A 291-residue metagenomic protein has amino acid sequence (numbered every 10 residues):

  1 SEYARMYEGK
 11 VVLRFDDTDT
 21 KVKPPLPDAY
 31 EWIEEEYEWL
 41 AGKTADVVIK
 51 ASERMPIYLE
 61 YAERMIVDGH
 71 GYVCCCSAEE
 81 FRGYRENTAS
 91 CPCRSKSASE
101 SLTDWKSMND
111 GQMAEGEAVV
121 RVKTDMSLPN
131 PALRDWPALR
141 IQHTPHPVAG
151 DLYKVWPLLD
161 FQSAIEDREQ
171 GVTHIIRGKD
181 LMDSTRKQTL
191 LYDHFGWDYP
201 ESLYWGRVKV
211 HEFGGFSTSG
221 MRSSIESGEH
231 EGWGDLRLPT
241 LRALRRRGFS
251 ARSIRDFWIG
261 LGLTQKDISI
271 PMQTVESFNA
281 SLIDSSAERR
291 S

Functional and structural regions predicted by a protein language model:
S1-E8: Histidine-anchored nucleotide/phosphate-binding helix
E8-G9, G42, H70, W197: Short glycine/serine/threonine/alanine-rich loop segments
G9-L13, A41-G42, A164-V172, G220-M221 (+2 more regions): Short acidic (Asp/Glu) and glycine-rich catalytic loops that position anionic groups and cofactors
R14-K23, V47-P56, E79, I176-R177 (+4 more regions): Conserved short loop/turn motifs at secondary-structure junctions
P25, A29, R54-I57, K154 (+2 more regions): Secondary-structure capping and boundary motifs in well-ordered enzyme cores
A29-R54, Y61: A glycine-rich helix N-cap at a beta->alpha junction
K50, R64-M221, E229, T240 (+1 more regions): Active-site cores that bind ATP or allylic diphosphates and position pyrophosphate for catalysis
G234-S291: Extended, domain-scale alpha-helical bundle/helix-rich regions
